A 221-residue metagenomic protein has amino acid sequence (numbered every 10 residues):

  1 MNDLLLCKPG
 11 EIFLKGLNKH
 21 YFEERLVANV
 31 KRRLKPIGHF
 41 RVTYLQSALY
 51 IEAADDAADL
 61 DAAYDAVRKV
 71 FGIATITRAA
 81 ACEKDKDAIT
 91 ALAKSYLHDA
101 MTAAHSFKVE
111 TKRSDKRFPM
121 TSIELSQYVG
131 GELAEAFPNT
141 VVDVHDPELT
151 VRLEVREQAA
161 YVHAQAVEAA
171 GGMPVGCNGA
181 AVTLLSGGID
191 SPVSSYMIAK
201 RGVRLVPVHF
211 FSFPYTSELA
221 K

Functional and structural regions predicted by a protein language model:
M1-V182, P192-K221: RNA-binding accessory domains that recognize and position tRNA/RNA substrates
G188: Conserved G/P- and acidic residue-centered "switch" motifs that form tight phosphate/ATP-binding loops in soluble
